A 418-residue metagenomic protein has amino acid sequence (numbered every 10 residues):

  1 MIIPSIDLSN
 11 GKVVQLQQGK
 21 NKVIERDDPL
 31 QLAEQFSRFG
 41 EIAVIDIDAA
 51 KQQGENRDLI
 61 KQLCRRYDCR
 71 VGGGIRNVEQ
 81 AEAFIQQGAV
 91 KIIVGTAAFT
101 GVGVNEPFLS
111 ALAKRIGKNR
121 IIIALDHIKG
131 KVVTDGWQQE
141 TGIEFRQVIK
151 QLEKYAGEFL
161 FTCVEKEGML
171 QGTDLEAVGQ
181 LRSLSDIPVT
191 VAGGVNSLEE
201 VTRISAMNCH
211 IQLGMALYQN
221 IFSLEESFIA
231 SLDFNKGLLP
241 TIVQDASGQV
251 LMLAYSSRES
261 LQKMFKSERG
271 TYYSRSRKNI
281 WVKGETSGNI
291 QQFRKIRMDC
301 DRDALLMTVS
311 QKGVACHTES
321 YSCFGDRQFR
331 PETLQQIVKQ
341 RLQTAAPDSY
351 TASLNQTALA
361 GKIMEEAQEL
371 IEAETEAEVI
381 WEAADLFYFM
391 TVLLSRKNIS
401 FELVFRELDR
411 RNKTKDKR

Functional and structural regions predicted by a protein language model:
I2-L8, I42-I45, C69-G73, I92-V94 (+4 more regions): Hydrophobic faces of well-ordered beta-strands that scaffold small-molecule active sites in alpha/beta enzyme cores
L8-K22, I85, A89-E167: Conserved anion-binding
G19-S37: Short catalytic helix/loop segments, enriched in acidic residues and glycine and frequently bearing histidine
A33-I45, Q87, E153-Y155, F159: Catalytic domains of carbohydrate-active enzymes, especially glycoside hydrolases
E41-D58, T96-G101, F161-Q171: Glycine-rich, proline-tolerant flexible connector loops at the mouths of alpha/beta enzymes
D58-I60, R65-I92, E176-I211: Catalytic cores of alpha/beta
G103-R115, R182, V201-I229: C-terminal helical cap(s) of enzyme catalytic domains, especially alpha/beta-barrels
Q138, F145-R146, T190, Q212 (+2 more regions): Flexible "arm" and connector segments at domain edges
